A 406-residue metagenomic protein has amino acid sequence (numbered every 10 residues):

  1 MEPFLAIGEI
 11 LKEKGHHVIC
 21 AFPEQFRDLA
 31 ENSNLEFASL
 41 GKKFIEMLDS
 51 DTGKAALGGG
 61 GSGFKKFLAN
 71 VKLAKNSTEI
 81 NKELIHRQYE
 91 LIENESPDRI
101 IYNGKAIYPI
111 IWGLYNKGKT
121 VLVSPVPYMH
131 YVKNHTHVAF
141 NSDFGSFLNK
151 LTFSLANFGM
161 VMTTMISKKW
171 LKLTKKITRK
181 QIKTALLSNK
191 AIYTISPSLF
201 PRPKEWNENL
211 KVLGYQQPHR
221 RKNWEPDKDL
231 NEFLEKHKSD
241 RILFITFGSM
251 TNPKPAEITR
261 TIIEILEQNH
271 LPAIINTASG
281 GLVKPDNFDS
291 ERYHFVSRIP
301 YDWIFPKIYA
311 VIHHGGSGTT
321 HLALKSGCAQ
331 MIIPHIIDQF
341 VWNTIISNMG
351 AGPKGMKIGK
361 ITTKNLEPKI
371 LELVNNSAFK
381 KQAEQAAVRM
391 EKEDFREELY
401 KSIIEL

Functional and structural regions predicted by a protein language model:
M1, G8, I100-Y102, V296-I345: A donor-sugar binding/catalytic signature common to diverse glycosyltransferases and related nucleotide-sugar
M1-L11, Q25-F26: Short amphipathic alpha-helix
I19-A69: Conserved nucleotide-sugar phosphate-binding/catalytic loop shared by glycosyltransferases and other
K54-P109, T152-A185: Conserved nucleotide-sugar donor-binding subdomain of glycosyltransferases
S77-K150, S198: Conserved nucleotide-sugar donor-interacting segment of glycosyltransferase catalytic cores, predominantly GT-B
E95, T363-L406: C-terminal amphipathic helix plus adjacent low-complexity, charged tail appended to glycosyltransferase catalytic
I195-A310: Donor-nucleotide binding loops and adjacent catalytic segments primarily of GT-B fold Leloir glycosyltransferases
I337-K369, K381: Change "using UDP/GDP/dTDP sugars" to "using nucleotide sugars
